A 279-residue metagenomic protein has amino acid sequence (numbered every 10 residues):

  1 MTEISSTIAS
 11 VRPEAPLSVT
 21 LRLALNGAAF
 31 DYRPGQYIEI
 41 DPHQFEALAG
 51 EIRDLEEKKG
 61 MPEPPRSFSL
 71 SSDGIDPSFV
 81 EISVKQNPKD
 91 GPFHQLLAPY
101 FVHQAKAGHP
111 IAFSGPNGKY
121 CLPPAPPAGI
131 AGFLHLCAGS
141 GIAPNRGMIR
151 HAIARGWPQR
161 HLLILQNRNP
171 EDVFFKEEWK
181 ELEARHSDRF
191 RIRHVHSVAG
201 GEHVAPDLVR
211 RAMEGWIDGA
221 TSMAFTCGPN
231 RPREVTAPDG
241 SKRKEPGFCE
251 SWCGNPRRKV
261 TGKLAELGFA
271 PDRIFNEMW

Functional and structural regions predicted by a protein language model:
A9, T20-L134, S197, C249-E250 (+2 more regions): FAD-binding FR-type
G35, G141, P229: Short, conserved phosphate/pyrophosphate- and ester-handling motifs at nucleotide-, phospho-/glycolipid
G50, P123, N145-G147, V235-P238 (+1 more regions): Short glycine-/acidic-enriched loop or helix-start segments at secondary-structure transitions that form or flank
L70, I142-A154: Histidine-anchored nucleotide/phosphate-binding helix
I130, A154-H161: Conserved S-adenosyl-L-methionine
L134-I142: Short, glycine-rich nucleotide/cofactor-binding loops
I164-W279: Reductase modules of NAD(P)H-dependent flavoproteins
